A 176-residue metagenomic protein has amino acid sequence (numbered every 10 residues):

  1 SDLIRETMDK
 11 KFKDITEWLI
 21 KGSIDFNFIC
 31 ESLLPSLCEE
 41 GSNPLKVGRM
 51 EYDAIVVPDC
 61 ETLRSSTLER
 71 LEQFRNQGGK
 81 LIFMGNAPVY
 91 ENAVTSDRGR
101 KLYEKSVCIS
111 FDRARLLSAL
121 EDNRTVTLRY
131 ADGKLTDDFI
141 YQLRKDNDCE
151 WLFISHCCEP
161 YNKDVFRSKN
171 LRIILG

Functional and structural regions predicted by a protein language model:
S1-G176: Carbohydrate-binding surfaces of carbohydrate-active enzymes
